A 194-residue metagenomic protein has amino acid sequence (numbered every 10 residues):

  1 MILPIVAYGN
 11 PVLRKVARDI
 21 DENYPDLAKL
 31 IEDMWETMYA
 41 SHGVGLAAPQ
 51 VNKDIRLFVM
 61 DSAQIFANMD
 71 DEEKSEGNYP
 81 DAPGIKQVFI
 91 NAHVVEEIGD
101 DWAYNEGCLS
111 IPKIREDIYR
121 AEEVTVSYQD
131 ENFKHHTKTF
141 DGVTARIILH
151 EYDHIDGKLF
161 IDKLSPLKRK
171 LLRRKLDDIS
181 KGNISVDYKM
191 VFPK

Functional and structural regions predicted by a protein language model:
M1-L149, H154-K194: Active-site rim/adjacent substrate-binding subdomains
